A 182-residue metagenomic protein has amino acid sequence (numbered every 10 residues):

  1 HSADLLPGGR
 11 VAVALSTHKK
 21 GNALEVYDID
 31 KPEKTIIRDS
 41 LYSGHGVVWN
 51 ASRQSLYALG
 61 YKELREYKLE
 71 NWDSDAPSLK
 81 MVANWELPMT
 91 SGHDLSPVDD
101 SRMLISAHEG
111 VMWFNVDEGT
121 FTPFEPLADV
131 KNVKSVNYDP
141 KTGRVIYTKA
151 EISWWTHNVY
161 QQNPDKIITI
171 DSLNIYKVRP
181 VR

Functional and structural regions predicted by a protein language model:
H1-A3, P7-V48: Short N-terminal edge-element motif at the start of the domain
H1-D4, L41-A51, E86-V98, L127-G143 (+1 more regions): Repeated scaffold domains used in trafficking and secretory/extracellular systems, primarily beta-propellers
V11-A12, L56, M103, V145: Hydrophobic beta-strand positions that form the internal "hydrophobic ladder" of WD40/Gbeta-like beta-propeller blades
V13-S16, G60, A107-H108, I146-E151: Recurrent small/Gly-Pro-centered beta-turn motifs in extracellular repeat architectures
K19-E25, E63-E70, E109-D117, E151-D165: Structural motif
D30-K31, K68-P77, N115-P123: Short loop/turn segments immediately following beta-strands, especially the blade-tip and inter-blade linker loops
P32-D39, S78-L87, F121-P126: A short beta-strand motif characteristic of beta-propeller blades
G60-M103: Eukaryotic tandem repeat interaction scaffolds
